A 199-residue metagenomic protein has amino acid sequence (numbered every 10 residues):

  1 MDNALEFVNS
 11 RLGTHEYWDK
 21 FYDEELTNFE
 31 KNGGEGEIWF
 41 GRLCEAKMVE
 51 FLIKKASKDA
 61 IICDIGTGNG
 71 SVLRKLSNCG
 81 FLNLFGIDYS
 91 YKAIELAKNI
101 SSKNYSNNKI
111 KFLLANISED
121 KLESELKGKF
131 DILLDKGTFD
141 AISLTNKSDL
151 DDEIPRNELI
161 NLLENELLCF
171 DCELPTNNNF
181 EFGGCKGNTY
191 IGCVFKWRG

Functional and structural regions predicted by a protein language model:
M1-G199: Preference for well-ordered, secondary-structure-rich cores of eukaryotic proteins
